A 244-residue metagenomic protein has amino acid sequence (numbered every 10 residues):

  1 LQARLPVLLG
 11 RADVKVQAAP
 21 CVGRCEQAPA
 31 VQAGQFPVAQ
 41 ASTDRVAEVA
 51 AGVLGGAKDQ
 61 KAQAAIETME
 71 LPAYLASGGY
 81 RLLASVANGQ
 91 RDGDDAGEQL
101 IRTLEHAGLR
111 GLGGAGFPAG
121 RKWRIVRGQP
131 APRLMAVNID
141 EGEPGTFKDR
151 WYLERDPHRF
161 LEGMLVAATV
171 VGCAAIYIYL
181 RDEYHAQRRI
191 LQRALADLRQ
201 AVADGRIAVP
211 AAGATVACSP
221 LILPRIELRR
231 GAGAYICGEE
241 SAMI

Functional and structural regions predicted by a protein language model:
L1-I244: Feature of Fe-S/electron-transfer and energy-metabolism proteins that preferentially highlights extended coupling
